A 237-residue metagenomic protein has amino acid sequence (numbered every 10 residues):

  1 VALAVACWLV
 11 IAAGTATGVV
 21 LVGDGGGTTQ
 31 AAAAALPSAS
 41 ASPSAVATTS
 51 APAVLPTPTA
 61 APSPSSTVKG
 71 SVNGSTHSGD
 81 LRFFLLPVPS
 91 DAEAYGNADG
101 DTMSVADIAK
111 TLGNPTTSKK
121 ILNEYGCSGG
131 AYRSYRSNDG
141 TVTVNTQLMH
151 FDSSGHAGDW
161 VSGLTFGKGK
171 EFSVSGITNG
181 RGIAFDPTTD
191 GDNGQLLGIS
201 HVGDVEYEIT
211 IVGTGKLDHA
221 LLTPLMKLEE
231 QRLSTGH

Functional and structural regions predicted by a protein language model:
A2-V19: Hydrophobic membrane-insertion alpha-helices, especially the h-region of bacterial N-terminal signal peptides
G18-G130, M226, E230: N-terminal "mature-domain start" segment
L36, G158-K170, H219-K227: Surface-exposed flexible segments
A109, T117-I121, S154-G198: Short Gly/Thr-rich strand-loop-strand
L122, Y135, L164, K168 (+1 more regions): Hydrophobic, Leu/Ile/Phe/Ala-enriched alpha-helical segments that form helix-helix packing faces
L122-R136, D192-Q195: Short amphipathic beta-strand starts and helix->beta connectors
G130-G155: A short acidic-to-branched-hydrophobic micro-motif
T143, Q147-M149, V174-H237: A short, solvent-exposed beta-edge/loop patch
